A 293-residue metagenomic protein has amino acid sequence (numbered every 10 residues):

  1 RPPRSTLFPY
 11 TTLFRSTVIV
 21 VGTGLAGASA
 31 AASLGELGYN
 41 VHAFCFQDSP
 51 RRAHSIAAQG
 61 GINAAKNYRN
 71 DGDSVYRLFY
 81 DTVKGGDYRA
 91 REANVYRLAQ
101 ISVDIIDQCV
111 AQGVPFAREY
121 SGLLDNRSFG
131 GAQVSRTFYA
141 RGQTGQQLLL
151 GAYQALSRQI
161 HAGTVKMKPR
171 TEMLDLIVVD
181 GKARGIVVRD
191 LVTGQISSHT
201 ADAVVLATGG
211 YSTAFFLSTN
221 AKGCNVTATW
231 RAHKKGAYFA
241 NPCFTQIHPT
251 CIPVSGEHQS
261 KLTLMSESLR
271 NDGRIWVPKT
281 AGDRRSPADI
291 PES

Functional and structural regions predicted by a protein language model:
R1-L13: Short, small-residue-biased leader/transition segments that mark boundaries at the very start of proteins
S5, R91, L98, G145-L149 (+1 more regions): Hydrophobic (often cysteine-bearing) scaffold residues that line and stabilize catalytic clefts of nucleotide/cofactor
T11-L78, R118, R141-S293: Residues forming the flavin
R52, Y68, Y88, E92-A99 (+1 more regions): Short gly/ser-rich anion-binding loops that grip negatively charged ligand groups
A58-G61, G86-R89, S128-T137, T208-G210: Gly-rich Lys/Arg/Thr-decorated short loops/hinges at beta-loop-alpha junctions or inter-strand turns that position
F79-N126: Rossmann-like flavin
R118-L148: Terminal amphipathic helices with adjacent charged low-complexity linkers/tails
